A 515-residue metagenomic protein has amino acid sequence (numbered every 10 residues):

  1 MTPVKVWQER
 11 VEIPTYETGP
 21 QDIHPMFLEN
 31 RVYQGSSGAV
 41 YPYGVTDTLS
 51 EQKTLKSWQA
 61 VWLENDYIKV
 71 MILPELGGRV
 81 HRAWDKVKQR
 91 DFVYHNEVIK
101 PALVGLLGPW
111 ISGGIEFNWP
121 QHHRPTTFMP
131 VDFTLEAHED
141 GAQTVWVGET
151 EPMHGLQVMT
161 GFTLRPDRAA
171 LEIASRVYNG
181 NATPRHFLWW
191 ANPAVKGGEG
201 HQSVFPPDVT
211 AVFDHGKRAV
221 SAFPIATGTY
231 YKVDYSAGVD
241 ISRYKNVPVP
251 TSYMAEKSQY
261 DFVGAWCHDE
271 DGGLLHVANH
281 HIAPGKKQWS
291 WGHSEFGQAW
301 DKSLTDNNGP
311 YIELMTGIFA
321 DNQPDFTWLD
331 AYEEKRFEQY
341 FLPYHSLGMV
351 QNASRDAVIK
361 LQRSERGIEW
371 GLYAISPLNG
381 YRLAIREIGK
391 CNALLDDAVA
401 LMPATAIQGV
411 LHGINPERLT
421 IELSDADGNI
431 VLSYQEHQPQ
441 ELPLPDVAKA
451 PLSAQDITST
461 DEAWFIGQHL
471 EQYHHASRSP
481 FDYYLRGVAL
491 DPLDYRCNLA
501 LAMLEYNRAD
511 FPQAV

Functional and structural regions predicted by a protein language model:
T2-K5, E9-M26, V61, M71 (+6 more regions): A contiguous, surface-exposed recognition patch within enzymatic or periplasmic domains that forms
P25-E64, S112-A169, Q298-T327, A331: Extended, loop-rich substrate-binding clefts of extracytoplasmic carbohydrate-active enzymes
V350-T458: Long, contiguous interaction/recruitment modules in multidomain scaffold/adaptor proteins
H474-H475, A509: Residue-level detector of the short coil/turn that links helix A to helix B within each tetratricopeptide repeat
